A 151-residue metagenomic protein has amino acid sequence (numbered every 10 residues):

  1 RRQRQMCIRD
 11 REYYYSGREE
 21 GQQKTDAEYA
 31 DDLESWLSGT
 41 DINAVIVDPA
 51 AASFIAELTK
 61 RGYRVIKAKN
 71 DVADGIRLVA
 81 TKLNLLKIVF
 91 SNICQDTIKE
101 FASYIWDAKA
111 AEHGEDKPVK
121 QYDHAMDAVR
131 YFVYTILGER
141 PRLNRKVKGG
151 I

Functional and structural regions predicted by a protein language model:
Q3-I8: Short, small-residue-biased leader/transition segments that mark boundaries at the very start of proteins
R9-K120, E139, G149-I151: Mg2+-dependent endonuclease catalytic cores in nucleic-acid-processing enzymes, primarily RNase H-like
K117-R140: Acidic, Mg2+-coordinating catalytic module of metal-dependent nucleases/exonucleases that use a two-metal-ion mechanism
